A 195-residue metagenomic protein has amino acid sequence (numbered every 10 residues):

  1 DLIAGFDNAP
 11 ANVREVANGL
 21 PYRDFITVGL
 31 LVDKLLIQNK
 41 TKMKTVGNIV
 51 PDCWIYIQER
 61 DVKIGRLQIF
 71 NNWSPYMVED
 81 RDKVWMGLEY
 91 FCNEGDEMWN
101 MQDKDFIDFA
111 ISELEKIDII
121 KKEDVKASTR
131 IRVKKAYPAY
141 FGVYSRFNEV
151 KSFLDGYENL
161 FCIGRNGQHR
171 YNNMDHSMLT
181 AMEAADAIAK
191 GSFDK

Functional and structural regions predicted by a protein language model:
D1-K104, D108-D118, R146, F153 (+1 more regions): Mid-domain catalytic core of redox enzymes that form a hydrophobic substrate pocket/lid adjacent to a catalytic redox
L2-F6, Y140, N172-N173: Short glycine-/acidic-enriched loop or helix-start segments at secondary-structure transitions that form or flank
P75-R81, V133-H169: FAD-binding beta-loop-beta segment adjacent to the flavin cofactor pocket
N100-D103, Y140, Y144, M174-D175: Conserved strand-to-helix beginnings and helix N-cap segments that scaffold or border functional pockets
D108, S128, N148-D155, A189-K190: C-terminal helical "tail/cap" subdomain of flavin- and related membrane-associated enzymes
K122-K126: Flexible, glycine/charged-enriched surface loops at secondary-structure junctions
A127-K135, I188-K195: Active-site-proximal substrate-binding core of FAD-dependent oxidoreductases
G164-S192: A conserved FAD-binding loop/helix module that cradles the flavin
